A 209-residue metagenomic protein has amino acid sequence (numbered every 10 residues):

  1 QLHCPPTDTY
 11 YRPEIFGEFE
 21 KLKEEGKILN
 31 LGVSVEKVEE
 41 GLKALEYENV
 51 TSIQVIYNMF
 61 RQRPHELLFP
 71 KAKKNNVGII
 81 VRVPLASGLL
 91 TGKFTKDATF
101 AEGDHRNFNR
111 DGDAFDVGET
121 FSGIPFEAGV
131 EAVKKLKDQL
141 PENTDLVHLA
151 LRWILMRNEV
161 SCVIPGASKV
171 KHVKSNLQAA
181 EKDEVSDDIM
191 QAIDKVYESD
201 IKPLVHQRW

Functional and structural regions predicted by a protein language model:
C4-E198: Beta/alpha (TIM)-barrel catalytic core signal, keyed to glycine-rich beta->alpha loops juxtaposed to Asp/Glu that bind
K202: Tryptophan-rich aromatic "cage" segments
V205-W209: Short coil/turn segments at secondary-structure boundaries
